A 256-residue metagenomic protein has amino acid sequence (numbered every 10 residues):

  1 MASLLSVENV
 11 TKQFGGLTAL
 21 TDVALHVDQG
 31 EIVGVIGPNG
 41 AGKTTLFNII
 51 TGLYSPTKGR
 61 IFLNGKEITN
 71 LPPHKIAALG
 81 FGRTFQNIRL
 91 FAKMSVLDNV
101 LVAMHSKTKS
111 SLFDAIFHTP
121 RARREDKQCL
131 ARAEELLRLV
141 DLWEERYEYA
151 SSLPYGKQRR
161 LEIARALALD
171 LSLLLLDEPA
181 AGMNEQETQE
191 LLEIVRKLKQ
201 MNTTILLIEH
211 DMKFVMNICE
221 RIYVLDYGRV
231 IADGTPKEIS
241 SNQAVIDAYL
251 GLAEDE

Functional and structural regions predicted by a protein language model:
A2-E256: Glycine-rich phosphate-binding loops of nucleotide-dependent enzymes
